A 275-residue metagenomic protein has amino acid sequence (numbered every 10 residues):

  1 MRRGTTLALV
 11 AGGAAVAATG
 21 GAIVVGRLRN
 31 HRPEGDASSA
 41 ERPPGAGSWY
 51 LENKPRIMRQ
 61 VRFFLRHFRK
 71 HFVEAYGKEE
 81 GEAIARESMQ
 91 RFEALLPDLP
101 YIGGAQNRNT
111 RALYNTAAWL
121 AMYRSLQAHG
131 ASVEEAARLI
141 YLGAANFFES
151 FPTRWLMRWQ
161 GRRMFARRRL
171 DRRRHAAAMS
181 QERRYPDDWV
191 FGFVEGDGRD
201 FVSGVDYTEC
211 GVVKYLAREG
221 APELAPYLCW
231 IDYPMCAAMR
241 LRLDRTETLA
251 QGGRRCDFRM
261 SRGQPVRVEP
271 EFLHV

Functional and structural regions predicted by a protein language model:
M1-P44: Short amphipathic, positively biased membrane-proximal segments that drive organelle/inner-membrane targeting
H31-P100, N107: N-terminal low-complexity, intrinsically disordered tails enriched in Ser/Pro/Gly and acidic/polar residues
A46-N53, I57-F68, F72, T246-A250 (+2 more regions): Activation/maturation switch segments at domain boundaries
Q90-Y101, N109-A128: N-terminal accessory alpha/beta regions
Q106-Y114, L216, G220, L224 (+1 more regions): Conserved aromatic-histidine-acidic binding/catalytic patches
Y114-R218: Amphipathic interaction/junction segments at domain boundaries or subunit interfaces
C210-G211, E223-A225: Signature for HUH/AEP ssDNA processing cores
A225-T248: Conserved short secondary-structure elements within globular domains
